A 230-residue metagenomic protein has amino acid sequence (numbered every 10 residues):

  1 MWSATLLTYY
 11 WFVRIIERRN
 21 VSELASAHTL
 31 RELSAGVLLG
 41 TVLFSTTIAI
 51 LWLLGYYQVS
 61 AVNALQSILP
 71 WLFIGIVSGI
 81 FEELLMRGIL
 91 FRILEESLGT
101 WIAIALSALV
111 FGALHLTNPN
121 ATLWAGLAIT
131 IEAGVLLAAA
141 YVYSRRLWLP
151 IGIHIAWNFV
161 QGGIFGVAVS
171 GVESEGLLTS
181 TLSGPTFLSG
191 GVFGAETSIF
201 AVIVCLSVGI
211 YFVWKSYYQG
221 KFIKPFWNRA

Functional and structural regions predicted by a protein language model:
M1-V37, T41, I50-N63, Y217-I223: Membrane-helix interface linkers and caps
W2-L7, I68-F73, F81, A128-E132: Membrane-embedded alpha-helical segments of multi-pass membrane proteins, especially the transmembrane helices
Y10, F159-A230: C-terminal membrane module of polytopic membrane proteins
S22, W101-I102, L147-W148, E196: Residues that define the loop-to-transmembrane-helix transition and helix capping in multi-pass membrane transporters
S45, G75, G79, G99-L116 (+1 more regions): Small-polar-interrupted transmembrane alpha-helices in polytopic inner-membrane proteins
L53-L65, H115-W124: Membrane-interface helix caps and helix-loop-helix hairpins in membrane proteins
F81-L106, A139-R146: Membrane-interface helix/loop boundary segments of multi-pass membrane proteins
G126-T186: Functionally important transmembrane alpha-helices
